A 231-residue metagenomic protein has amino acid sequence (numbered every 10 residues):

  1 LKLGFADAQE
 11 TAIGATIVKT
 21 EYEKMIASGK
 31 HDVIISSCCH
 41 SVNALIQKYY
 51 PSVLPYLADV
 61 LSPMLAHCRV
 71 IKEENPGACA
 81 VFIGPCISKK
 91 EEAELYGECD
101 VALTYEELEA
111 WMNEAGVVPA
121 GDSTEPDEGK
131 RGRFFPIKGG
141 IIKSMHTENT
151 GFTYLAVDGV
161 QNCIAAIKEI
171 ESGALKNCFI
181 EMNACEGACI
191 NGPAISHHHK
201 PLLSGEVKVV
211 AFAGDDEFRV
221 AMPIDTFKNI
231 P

Functional and structural regions predicted by a protein language model:
L1-P231: Iron-sulfur-associated redox domains of electron-transfer enzymes in respiratory and anaerobic energy metabolism
